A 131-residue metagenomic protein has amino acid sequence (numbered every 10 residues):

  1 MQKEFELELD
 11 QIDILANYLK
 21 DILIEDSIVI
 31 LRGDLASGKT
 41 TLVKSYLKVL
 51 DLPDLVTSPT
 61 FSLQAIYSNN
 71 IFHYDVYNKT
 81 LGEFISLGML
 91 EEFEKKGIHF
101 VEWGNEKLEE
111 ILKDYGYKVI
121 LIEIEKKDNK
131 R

Functional and structural regions predicted by a protein language model:
M1-I22: N-terminal pre-Walker A segment at the start of P-loop NTPase domains
K3, E91-R131: Short phosphate-coordinating micro-motif centered on Lys-Gly-acidic
V29-L31: Hydrophobic anchor at the beta1->P-loop junction of P-loop NTPases
L35: The conserved Walker
K39: Conserved lysine of the Walker
L52-Y67: Short beta-strand-centered segment that lines the nucleotide-binding/catalytic pocket of NTP-utilizing
I66-E106: Conserved nucleotide-sensing/catalytic segment adjacent to the nucleotide-binding pocket in NTP-handling enzymes
